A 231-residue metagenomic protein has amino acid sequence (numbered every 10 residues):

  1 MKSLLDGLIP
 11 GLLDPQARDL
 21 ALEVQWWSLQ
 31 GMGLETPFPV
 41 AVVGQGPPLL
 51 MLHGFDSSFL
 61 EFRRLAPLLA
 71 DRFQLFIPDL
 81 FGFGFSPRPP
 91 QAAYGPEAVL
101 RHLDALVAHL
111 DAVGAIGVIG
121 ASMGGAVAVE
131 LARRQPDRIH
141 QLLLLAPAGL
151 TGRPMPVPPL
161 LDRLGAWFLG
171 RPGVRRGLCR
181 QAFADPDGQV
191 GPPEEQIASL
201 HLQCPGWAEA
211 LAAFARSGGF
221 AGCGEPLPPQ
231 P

Functional and structural regions predicted by a protein language model:
M1-L29: An N-terminal hydrophobic leader/cap segment in hydrolases
R18-L34, F38-A41, F76-I119: Active-site loop/oxyanion-hole signature of alpha/beta-hydrolase fold enzymes
F38-F85: Conserved HGGG/HGGXW glycine-rich cap/lid loop of the alpha/beta-hydrolase fold
P48, R72-Q74, G114-G117, R138-Q141: Structural signature of beta-strand start/N-cap positions in the alpha/beta core of ABC transporter nucleotide-binding
E61-R63, S86-A92, R153-M155: Conserved catalytic-core motifs of eukaryotic protein kinase domains, centered on the activation segment
G120, G124, A128: Gly/Ala-rich beta-loop-alpha elbow adjacent to hydrolase catalytic centers
V129, R133, I139-L169: Flexible "cap/lid" loop of the alpha/beta hydrolase fold
R171-P229: Conserved alpha/beta-hydrolase catalytic His-Asp/Glu region
